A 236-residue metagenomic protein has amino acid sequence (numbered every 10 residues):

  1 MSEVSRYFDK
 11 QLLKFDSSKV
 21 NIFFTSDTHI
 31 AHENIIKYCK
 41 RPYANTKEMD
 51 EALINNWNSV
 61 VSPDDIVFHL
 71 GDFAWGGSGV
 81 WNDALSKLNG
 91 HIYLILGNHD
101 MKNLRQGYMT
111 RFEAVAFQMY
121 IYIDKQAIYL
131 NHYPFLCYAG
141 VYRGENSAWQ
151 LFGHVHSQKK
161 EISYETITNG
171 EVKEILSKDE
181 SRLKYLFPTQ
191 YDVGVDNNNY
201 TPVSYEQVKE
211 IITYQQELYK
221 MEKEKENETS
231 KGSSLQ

Functional and structural regions predicted by a protein language model:
M1, N45-V60, G90-G107, D179-T213: A short, conserved beta-to-alpha structural element at the edge of catalytic cores that scaffolds binding
M1-A44, L186-Q236: Acidic, histidine-bearing metal-coordination/catalytic regions of metal-dependent phosphoesterases
M1-V4, T46-E48, D72-A74, Y108-M109 (+2 more regions): A short linear-motif detector with a strong N-terminal bias
L12-L13, L53, L70, L85-L88 (+9 more regions): Generic detector of leucine side chains in alpha-helical contexts
F15, F23-T25, I30-I123: Core catalytic region of metal-dependent phosphoesterases/phosphodiesterases, especially metallo-beta-lactamase-like
D16-S18, K87, R143-E145: Short hydrophobic "helix-edge" motifs at membrane interfaces and signal-peptide entry regions
T110-E222, E228: Conserved beta-sheet core of the metallophosphoesterase superfamily
